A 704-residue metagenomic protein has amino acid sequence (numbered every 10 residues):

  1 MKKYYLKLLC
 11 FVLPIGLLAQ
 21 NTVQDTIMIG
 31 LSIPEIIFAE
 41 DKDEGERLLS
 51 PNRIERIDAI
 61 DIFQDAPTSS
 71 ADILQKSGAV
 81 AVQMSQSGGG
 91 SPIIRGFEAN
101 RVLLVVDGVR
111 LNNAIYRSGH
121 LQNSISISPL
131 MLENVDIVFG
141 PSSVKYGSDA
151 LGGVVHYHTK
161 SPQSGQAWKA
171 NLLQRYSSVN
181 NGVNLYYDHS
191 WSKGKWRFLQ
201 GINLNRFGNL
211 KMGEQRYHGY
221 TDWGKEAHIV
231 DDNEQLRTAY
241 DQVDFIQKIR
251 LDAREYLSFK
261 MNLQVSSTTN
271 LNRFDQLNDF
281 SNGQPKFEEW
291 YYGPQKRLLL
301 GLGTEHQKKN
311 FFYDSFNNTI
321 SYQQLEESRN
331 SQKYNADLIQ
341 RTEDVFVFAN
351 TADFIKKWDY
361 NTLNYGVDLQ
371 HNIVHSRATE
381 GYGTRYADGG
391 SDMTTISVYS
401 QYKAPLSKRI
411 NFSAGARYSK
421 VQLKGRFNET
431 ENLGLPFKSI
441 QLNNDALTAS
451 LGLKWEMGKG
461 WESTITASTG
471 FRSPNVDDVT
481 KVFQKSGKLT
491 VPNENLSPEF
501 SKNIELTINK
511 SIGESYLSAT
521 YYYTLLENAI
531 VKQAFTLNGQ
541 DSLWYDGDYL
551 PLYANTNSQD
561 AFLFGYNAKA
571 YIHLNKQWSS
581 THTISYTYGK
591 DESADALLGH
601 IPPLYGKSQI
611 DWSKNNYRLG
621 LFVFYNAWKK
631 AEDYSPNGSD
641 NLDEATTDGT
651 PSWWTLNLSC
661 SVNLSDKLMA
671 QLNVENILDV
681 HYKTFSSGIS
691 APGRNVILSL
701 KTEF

Functional and structural regions predicted by a protein language model:
N21-F63, A99: Short, acidic, small-residue-rich periplasmic hinge/interaction motif at the N-terminus of Gram-negative outer-membrane
V23, L236-T238, Q242, E255-S315 (+2 more regions): Flexible loop and strand-edge segments within Gram-negative outer membrane beta-barrel domains
E35, S70-I73, G90-I93, L104-V105 (+4 more regions): N-terminal periplasmic accessory domains that precede and gate Gram-negative outer-membrane beta-barrel machines
L111-F139: Short acidic/polar hinge/loop motifs at secondary-structure boundaries that mediate gating or recognition
N180-F207, H218-N272, K296, L406 (+1 more regions): Transmembrane beta-barrel wall of Gram-negative outer-membrane proteins
T269, Q276, F280, Q324-E326 (+8 more regions): Surface-exposed extracellular loop regions of Gram-negative outer-membrane beta-barrel proteins, predominantly
R341-F354, T395-Y399, V491-S497, N503 (+2 more regions): Outer membrane beta-barrel strand-and-loop segments of large Gram-negative receptors, especially TonB-dependent
S407-K408, F412, V421, Y522-L525 (+5 more regions): Gram-negative outer-membrane beta-barrel transporters
